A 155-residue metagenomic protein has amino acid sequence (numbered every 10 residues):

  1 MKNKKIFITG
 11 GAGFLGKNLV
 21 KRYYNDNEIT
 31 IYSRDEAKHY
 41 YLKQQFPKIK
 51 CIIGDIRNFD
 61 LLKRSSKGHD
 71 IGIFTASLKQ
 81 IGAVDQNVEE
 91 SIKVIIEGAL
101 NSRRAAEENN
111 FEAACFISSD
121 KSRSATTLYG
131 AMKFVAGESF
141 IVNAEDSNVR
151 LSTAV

Functional and structural regions predicted by a protein language model:
I6-N25: N-terminal Rossmann NAD(P)H-binding glycine-rich loop of SDR-like oxidoreductase domains
T9, Y32, G72-A76, A114-S119 (+1 more regions): SDR active-site strand-loop-helix element
D26-K38: Conserved glycine-rich Rossmann-like NAD(P)H-binding loop of the short-chain dehydrogenase/reductase
Q45-K93: NAD(P)H-binding glycine-rich loop region in Rossmannoid oxidoreductase-like domains and their noncatalytic homologs
C51, S91, A114, L151-A154: Hydrophobic/aromatic anchor residues within beta-strands of the central parallel beta-sheet of Rossmann-like
G68, D85-A114: NAD(P)-cofactor binding segment of oxidoreductase domains
M132-V135: Active-site helix of classical SDR
S139-V155: Conserved beta-loop-beta element that borders a ligand/cofactor-binding pocket
